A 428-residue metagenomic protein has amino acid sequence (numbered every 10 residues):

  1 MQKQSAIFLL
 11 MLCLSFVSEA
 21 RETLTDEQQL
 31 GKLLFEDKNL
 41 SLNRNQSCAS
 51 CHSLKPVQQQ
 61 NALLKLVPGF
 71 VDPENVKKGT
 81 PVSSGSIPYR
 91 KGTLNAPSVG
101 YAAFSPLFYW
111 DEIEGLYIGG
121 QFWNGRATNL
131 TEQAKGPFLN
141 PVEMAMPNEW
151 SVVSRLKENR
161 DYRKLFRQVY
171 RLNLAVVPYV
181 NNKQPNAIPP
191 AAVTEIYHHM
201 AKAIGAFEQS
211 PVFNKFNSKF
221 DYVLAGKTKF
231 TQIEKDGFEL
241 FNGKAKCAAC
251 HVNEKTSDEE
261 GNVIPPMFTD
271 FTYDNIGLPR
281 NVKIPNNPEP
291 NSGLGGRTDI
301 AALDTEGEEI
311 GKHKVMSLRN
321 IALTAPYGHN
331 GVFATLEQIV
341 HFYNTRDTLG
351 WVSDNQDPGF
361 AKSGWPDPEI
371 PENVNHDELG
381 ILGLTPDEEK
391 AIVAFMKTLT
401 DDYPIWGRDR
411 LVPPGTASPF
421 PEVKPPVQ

Functional and structural regions predicted by a protein language model:
M1-L34, P56-V57, P141, W150 (+7 more regions): Post-cleavage N-terminal segment of exported redox proteins
Q4-A6, K32, F122, G136 (+6 more regions): Short, functionally important structural connectors and interaction interfaces within domains
F16-V17, C51, L66, V142-A145 (+2 more regions): Hydrophobic alpha-helical segments
R21-T131, F216-N355, G407-Q428: Short glycine/threonine-rich turn/loop motifs
G85-V169, V177-Q209, A322, H329-Q338 (+2 more regions): Periplasmic c-type cytochrome electron-transfer domains
P141-M144, D357-W365, P421-P425: Noncatalytic linker/hinge segments flanking ATPase motor cores
T345-G383, K390: Active-site pocket scaffolds in enzymes
